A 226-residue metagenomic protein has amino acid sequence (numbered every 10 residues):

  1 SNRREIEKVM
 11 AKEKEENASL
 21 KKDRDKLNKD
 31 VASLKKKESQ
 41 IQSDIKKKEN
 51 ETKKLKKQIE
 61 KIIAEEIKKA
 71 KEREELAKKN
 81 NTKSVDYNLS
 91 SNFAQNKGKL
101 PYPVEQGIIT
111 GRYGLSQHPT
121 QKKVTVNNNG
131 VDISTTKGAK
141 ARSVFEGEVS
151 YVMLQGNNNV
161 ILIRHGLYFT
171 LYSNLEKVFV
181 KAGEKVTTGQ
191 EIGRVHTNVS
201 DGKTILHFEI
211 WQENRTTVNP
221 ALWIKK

Functional and structural regions predicted by a protein language model:
S1-F93: Alpha-helical oligomerization segments with coiled-coil/rod-like character
K37, E60, G114-L115, G138 (+5 more regions): Solvent-exposed coil/turn segments that connect beta secondary-structure elements in extracytoplasmic/periplasmic
E75-N157, T188: Surface-exposed, glycine-biased beta-strand/turn segments
T110, V149-S150, E176, G193-H196: Conserved positions in beta-strands of structured domains
G138-A141, K177-E184, S200: Short, surface-exposed secondary-structure edge patches
S143-V178: Zn2+-dependent peptidoglycan hydrolase active-site motif and core
L162-R164, A182-K226: Conserved, short, structured surface segments that act as functional micro-motifs
